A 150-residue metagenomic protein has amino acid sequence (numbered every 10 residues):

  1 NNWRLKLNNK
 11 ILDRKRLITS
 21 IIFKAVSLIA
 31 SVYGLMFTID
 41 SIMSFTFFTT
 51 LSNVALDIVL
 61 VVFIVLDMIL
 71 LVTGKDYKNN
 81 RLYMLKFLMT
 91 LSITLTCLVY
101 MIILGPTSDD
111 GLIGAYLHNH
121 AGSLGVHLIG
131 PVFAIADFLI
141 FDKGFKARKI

Functional and structural regions predicted by a protein language model:
W3-I150: Aromatic-rich, lipid-facing transmembrane alpha helices and their immediate juxtamembrane interface loops in integral
